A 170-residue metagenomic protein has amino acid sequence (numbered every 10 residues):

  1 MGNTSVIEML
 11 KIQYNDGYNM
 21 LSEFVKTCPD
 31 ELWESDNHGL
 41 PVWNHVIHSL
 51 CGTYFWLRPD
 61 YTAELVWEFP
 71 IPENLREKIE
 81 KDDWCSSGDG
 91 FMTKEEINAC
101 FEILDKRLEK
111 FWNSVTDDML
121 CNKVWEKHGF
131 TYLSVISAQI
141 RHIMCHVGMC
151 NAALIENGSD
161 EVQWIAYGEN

Functional and structural regions predicted by a protein language model:
M1-G2, S87-D89, H128: A short alpha-helix capping/helix-coil boundary motif
M1-Q13: Extreme N-terminal tail/first-helix region
N3-V6, E34, H38, T93 (+2 more regions): Residue-level recognition of alpha-helical structural elements
K11-N15, N19-S22, D30-K81, W125-N170: Short, contiguous alpha-helical
N19, K26, K106-E109: Hydrophobic transmembrane signal anchors and adjacent membrane-proximal interface regions, especially in viral
V25-P29, W112, T116, L154: A structural signal for long alpha-helical coiled-coils and helix-turn connectors that form the cytosolic signaling
E80-N122, L133-H142: Acidic/histidine-rich alpha-helical segments that form the ligand environment of transition-metal centers
